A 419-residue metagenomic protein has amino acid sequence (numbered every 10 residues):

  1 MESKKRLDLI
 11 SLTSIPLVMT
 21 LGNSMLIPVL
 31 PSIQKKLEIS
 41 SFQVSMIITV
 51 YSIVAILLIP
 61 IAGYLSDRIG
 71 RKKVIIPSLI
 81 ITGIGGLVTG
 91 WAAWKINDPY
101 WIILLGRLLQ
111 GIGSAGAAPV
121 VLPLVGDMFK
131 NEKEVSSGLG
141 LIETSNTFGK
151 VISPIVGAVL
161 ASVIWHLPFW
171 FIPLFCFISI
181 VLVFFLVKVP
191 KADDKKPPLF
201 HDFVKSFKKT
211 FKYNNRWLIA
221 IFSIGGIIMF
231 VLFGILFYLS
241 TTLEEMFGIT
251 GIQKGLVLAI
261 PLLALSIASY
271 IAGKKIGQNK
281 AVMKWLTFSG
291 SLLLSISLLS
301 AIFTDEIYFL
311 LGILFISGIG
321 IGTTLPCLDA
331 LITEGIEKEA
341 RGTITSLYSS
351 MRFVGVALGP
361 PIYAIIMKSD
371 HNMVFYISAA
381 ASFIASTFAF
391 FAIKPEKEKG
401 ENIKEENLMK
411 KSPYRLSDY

Functional and structural regions predicted by a protein language model:
M1-E2, K188-A220, K410-Y414, Y419: Juxtamembrane intracellular "pre-TM" segments in multi-pass secondary transporters
I59-R71, A268-A281: Helix-to-loop junctions at the C-terminal end of transmembrane segments in multipass secondary transporters
I80-N97, L292-D305: C-terminal ends and interior cores of transmembrane alpha-helices in multi-pass membrane transporters/permeases
Y100, L104-F148: Cytoplasmic helix-loop-helix junction between adjacent transmembrane helices in 12-TM secondary transporters
L141-L186: Helix-loop-helix hairpin linking two adjacent transmembrane segments in secondary transporters
P173-D193, S386-I393: C-terminal membrane-cytosol helix-exit motif in multi-pass small-molecule transporters
R216-L258: Extracytoplasmic gate region of multi-pass secondary transporters
A281-L328: C-terminal transmembrane helical hairpin of 12-TM major facilitator-type secondary transporters
